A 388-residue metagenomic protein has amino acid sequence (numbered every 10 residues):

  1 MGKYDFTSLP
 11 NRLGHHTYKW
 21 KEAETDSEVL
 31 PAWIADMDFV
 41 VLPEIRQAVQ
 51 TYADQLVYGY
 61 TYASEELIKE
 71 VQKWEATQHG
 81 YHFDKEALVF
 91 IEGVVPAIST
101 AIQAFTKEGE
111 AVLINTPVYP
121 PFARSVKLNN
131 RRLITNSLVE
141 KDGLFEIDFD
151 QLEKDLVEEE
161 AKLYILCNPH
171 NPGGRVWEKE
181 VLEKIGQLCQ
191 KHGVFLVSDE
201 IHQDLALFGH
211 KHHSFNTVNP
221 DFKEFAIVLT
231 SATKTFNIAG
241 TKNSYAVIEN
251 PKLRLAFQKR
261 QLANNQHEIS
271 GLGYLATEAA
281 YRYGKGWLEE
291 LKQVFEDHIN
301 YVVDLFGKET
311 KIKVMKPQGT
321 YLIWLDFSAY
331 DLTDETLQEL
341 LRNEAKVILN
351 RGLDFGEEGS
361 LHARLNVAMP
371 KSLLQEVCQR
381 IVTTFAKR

Functional and structural regions predicted by a protein language model:
M1-T17, T25-E28: Conserved PLP-binding active-site segment in aminotransferase class I/II-type PLP enzymes
G2, H16, L56-Y58, K162 (+1 more regions): Intrinsically disordered, low-complexity segments enriched in small/polar residues
Y4, E24-L30, A35-Q50, F83-D84 (+1 more regions): PLP-dependent class I/II
L9, Y58-Y60, F215: Short clusters of hydrophobic/aromatic residues that line enzyme substrate/ligand-binding pockets
P31-D38, Q50-I68: A glycine-/small-polar-enriched, mobile loop at the entrance of the PLP active site in fold-type I
G59-E92: Conserved N-terminal alpha-helix of the aminotransferase class I/II PLP-enzyme fold
